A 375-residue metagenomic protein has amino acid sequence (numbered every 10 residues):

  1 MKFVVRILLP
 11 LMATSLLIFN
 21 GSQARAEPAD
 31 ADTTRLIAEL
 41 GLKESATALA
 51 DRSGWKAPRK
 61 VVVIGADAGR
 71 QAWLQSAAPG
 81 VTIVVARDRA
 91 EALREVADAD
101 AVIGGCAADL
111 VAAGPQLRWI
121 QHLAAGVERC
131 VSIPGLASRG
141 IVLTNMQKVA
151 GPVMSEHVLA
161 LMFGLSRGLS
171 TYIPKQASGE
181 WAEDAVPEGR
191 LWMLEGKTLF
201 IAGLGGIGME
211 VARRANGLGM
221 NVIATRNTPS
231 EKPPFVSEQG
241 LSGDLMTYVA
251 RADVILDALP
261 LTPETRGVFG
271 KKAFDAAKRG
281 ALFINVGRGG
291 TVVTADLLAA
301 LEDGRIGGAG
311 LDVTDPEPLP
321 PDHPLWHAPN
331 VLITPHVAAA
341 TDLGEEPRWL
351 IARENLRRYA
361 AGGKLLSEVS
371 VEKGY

Functional and structural regions predicted by a protein language model:
A26-T144, G270: An N-terminal-biased, well-structured beta-alpha scaffold segment characteristic of Rossmann-like dinucleotide-binding
S138-I141, M146-T198: Phosphate-binding beta-alpha-beta segment of Rossmann-like dinucleotide-binding domains, i.e., the NAD(P)
S155-P174, N216-M220, L350-G363: Oxidoreductase and adenylate-handling cofactor-binding alpha/beta cores
L204-G205: Glycine-rich Rossmann-fold phosphate-binding loop(s) that bind the pyrophosphate of adenine dinucleotide cofactors
G208-M209: N-terminal Rossmann-fold NAD(P) dinucleotide-binding loop
G217-F235: NAD(P)-binding Rossmann-fold cofactor-contacting core
P229-P324: Rossmann-like adenosine-cofactor binding region
G280, V286-Y375: Rossmann-like dinucleotide-binding domain for NAD(H)/NADP(H)
